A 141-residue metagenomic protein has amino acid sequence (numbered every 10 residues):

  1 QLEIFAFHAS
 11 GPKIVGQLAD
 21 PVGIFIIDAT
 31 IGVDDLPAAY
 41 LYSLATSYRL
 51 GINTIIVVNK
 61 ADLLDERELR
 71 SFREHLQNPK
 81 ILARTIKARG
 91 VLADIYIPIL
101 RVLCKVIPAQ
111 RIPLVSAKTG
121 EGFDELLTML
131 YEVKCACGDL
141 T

Functional and structural regions predicted by a protein language model:
Q1-E3, T30-V33, I86-L92: Short linear motifs at secondary-structure transitions and domain/linker junctions
Q1-F7, D34-P37, R67-E68: Conserved ATPase-coupling elements of RecA-like P-loop NTPase cores
I4-G32, Y42-I55: Inter-motif core of Ras-like GTPase G domains
H8, D34-S43, R89-I97: Well-ordered, non-membrane alpha-helical segments in soluble/globular domains
A9-P12, A38-L41, E121-D124, T128: Amphipathic alpha-helical interface elements that mediate macromolecular binding in regulatory proteins
T30-G32, A61-L64: Short, catalytically relevant binding-site loops at active-site mouths
N53, D62-T141: Canonical P-loop GTPase G-domain recognition
